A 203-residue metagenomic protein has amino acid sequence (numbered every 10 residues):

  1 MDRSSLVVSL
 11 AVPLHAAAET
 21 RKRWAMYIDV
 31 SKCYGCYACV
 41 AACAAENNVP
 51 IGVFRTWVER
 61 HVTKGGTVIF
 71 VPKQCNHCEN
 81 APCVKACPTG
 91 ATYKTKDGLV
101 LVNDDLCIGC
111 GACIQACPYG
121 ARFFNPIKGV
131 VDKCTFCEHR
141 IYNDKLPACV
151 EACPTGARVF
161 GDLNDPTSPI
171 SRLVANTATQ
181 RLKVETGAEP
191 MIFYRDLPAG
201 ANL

Functional and structural regions predicted by a protein language model:
M1-L203: Non-ligating segments of multi-cofactor redox enzymes
